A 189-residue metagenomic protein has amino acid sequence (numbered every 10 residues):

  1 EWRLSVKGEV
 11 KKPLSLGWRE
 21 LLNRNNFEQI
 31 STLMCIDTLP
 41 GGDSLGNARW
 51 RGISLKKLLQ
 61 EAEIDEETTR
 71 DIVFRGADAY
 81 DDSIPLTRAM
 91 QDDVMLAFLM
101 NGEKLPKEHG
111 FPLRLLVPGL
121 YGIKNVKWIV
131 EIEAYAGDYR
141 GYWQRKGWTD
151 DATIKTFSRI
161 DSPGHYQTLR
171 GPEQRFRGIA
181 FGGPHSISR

Functional and structural regions predicted by a protein language model:
E1-R189: Structured, non-membrane catalytic/scaffold regions adjacent to prosthetic-group chemistry
